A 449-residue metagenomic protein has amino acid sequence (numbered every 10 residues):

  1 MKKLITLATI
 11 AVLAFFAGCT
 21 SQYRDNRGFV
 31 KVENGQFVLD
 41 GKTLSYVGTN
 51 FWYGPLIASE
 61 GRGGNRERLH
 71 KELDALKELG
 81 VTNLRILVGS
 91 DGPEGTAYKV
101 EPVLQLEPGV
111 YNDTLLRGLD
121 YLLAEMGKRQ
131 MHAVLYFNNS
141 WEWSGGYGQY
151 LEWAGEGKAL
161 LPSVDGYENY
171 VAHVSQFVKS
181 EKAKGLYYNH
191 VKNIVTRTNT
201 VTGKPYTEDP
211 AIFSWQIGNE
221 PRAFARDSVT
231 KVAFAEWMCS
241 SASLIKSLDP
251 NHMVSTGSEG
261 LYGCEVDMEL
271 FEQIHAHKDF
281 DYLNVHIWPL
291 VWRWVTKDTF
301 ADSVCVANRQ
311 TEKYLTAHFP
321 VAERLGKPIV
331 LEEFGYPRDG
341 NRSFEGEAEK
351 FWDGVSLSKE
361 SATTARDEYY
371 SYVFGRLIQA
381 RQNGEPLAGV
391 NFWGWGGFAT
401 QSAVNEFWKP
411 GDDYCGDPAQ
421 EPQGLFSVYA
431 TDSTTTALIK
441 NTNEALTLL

Functional and structural regions predicted by a protein language model:
K2-I10: Sec-dependent signal peptide recognition, specifically the positively charged N-region followed immediately by
I5-T6, F16, L446: Extended hydrophobic/Leu-rich segments
V12-R27: Bacterial Sec-dependent signal peptides at the C-terminal "C-region" and cleavage site
Y23-V295, V304-I329, F334-E368, Y372-F374 (+1 more regions): Active-site mouth of glycoside hydrolases
D298: Amphipathic helical hotspot of TIR/SEFIR-family domains
